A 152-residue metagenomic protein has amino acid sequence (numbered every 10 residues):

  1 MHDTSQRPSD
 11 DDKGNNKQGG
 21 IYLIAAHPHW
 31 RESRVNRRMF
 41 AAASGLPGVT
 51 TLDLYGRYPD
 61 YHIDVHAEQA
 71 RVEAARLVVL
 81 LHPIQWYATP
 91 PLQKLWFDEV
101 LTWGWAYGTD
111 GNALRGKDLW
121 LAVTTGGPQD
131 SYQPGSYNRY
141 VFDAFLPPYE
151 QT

Functional and structural regions predicted by a protein language model:
H2, N16-V49: N-terminal beta1-alpha1 ligand-phosphate binding loop
H2-D3, R7, T152: C-terminal and late-domain segments of enzyme folds
G14-N15, A113: Short, flexible hinge/linker loops that cap or flank conserved catalytic cores
Y22-I24, T50-L52, V79, W120-A122: Hydrophobic/aromatic beta-strand patches that form the interior of the parallel beta-sheet core in alpha/beta enzyme
P28-W30, G56-P59, R139: Short histidine/acidic/glycine/proline-rich micro-motifs that form metal- and phosphate-coordinating active-site loops
R34-R38, I63, P91-L95: Generic recognition of short, well-ordered alpha-helical segments
G48-H62: A short beta-strand-loop structural module common to alpha/beta enzyme folds
H66-E150: Helix-loop-strand module that forms the ligand-binding subsite of alpha/beta enzymes
